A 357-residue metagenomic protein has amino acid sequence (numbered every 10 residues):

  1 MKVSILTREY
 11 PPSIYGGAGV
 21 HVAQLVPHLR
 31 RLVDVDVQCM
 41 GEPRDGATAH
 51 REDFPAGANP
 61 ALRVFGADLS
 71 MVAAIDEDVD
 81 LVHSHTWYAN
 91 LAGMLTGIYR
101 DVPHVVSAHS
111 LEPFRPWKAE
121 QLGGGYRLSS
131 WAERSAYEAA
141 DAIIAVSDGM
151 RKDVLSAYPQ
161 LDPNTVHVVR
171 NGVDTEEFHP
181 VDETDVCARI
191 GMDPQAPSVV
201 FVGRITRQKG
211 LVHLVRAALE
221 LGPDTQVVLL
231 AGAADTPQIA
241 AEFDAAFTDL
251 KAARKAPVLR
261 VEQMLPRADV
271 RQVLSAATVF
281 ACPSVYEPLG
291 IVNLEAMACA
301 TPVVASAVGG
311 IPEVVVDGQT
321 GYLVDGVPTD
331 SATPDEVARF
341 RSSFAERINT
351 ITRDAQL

Functional and structural regions predicted by a protein language model:
M1-R44: N-terminal subdomain of nucleotide-sugar transferases
E42-P43, V173, Q226-D244: Glycosyltransferase donor-sugar binding loop
S84-A89, A108: Short His-centered aromatic/hydrophobic patch
V102-P103, F114-S135, K152: Nucleotide-sugar donor phosphate/pyrophosphate-binding loop at the beta->alpha transition of glycosyltransferases
G149, G172: Carbohydrate-associated surface elements
A240-A268: Nucleotide-activated donor-binding/catalytic signature segment of Leloir-type glycosyltransferases, i.e., the conserved
V285: Aromatic "clamp/platform" in nucleotide-sugar-dependent glycosyltransferases that forms part of the donor/acceptor
P302-A305, V315, Y322: Short hydrophobic beta-strand element within catalytic cores of glycosyltransferases and related nucleotide-activated
